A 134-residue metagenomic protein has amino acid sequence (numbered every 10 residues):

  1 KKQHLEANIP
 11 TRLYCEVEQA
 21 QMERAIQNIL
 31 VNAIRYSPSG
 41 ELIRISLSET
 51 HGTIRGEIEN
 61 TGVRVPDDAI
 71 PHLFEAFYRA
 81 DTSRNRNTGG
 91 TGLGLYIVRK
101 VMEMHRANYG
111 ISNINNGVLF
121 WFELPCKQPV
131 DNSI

Functional and structural regions predicted by a protein language model:
H4-Y14: Conserved catalytic submotifs in the C-terminal HATPase_c
M22-I26: A residue-level detector for a conserved hydrophobic packing site within the catalytic ATP-binding domain
A33-I34: Short helix-loop "hinge" at the ATP-lid/N-box region of the Bergerat-fold HATPase_c
G40-G52: Short beta-strand/loop element within the Bergerat-fold HATPase_c
V65-F77: Short conserved segment of the HATPase_c
G89, G94, V98: Short alpha-helical Gxxx[C/S/T] motif in the catalytic ATP-binding
R106-S112: Glycine-rich ATP-binding loops of the HATPase_c
